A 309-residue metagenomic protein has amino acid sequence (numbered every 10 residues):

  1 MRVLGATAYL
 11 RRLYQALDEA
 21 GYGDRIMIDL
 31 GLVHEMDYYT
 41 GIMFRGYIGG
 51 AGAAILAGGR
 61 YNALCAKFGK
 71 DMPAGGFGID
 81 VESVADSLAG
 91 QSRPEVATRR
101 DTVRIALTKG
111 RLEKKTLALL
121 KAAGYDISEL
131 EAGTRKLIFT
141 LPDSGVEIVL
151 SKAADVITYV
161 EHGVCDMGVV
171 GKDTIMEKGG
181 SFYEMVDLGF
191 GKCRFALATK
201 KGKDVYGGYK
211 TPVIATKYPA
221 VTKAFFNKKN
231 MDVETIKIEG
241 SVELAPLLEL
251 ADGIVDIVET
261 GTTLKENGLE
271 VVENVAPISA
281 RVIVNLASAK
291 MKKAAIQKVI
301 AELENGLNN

Functional and structural regions predicted by a protein language model:
M1-R99: Positively charged, Gly/Ser-enriched RNA/tRNA-binding surfaces
T98-N309: Domain-level signature for soluble enzymes in the chorismate/prephenate branch of the shikimate pathway
